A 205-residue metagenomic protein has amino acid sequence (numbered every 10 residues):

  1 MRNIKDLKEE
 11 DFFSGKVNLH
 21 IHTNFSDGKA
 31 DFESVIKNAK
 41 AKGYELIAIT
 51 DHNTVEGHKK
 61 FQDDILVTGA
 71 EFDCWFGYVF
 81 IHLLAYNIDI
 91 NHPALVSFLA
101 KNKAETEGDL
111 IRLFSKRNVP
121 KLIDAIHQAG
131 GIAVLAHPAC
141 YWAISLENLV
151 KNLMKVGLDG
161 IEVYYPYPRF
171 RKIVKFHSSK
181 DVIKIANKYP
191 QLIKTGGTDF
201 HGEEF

Functional and structural regions predicted by a protein language model:
R2-S14, K60-D159: Extended substrate/RNA-proximal surfaces in nucleic-acid metabolism proteins
S14-A30: Glycine-rich phosphate-binding "P-loop"
H20-H22, H52-N53, H137, D199-H201: Histidine-centered divalent metal-coordination motifs
D27-K29, H58, V79-L83, I144-V150 (+2 more regions): Histidine/acidic-residue-rich catalytic or RNA/ligand-binding cores of hydrolases and nuclease-related proteins
V35-E56, G131-V134: Divalent metal-dependent hydrolysis catalytic cores, especially in the metallo-beta-lactamase
E56-G69, R169-T195: Short acidic, glycine/proline-enriched helix-loop-strand junctions
L158-F170: His/Asp/Glu-enriched short active-site or ligand-binding loop at hydrolase and phosphoryl-transfer sites
Q191-F205: Short acidic/histidine-rich active-site segments
